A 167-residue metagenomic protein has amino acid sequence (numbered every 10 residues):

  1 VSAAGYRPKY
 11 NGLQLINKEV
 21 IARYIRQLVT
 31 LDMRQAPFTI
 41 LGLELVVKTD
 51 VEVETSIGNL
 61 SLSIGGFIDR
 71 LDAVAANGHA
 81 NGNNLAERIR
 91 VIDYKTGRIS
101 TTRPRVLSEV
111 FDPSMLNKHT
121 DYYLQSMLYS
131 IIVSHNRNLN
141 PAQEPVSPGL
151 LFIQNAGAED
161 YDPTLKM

Functional and structural regions predicted by a protein language model:
V1-M167: Structural signature of nuclease core domains in nucleic-acid processing machines
